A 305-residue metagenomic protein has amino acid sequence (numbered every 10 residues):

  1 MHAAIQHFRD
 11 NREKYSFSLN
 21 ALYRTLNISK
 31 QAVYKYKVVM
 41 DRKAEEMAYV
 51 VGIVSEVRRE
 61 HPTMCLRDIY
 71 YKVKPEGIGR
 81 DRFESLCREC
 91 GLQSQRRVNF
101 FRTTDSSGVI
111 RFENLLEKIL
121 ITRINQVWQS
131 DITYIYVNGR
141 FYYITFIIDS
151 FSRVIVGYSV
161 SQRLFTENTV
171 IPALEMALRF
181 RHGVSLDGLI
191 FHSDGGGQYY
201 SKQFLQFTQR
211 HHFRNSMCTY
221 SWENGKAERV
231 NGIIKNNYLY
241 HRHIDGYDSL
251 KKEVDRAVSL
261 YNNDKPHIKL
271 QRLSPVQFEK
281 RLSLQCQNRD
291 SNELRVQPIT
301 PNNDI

Functional and structural regions predicted by a protein language model:
M1-S16, V51-E60: Short, amphipathic alpha-helical "recognition" segments used to contact nucleic acids or chromatin
L22-Y23, V33, V54, I69 (+14 more regions): Mobile genetic element proteins and their domesticated derivatives, centered on retroelements and DNA transposons
Y23, K30-I124, S274-S283: Basic, flexible linker segments flanking DNA-binding modules in nucleic acid-interacting mobile-element proteins
G79-F146, I171-M176, F180-R181, L186-D187 (+1 more regions): Mobile-element integrase/transposase regions, centering on the N-terminal DNA-binding/Zn-coordinating module
R96-F101, V160, F191-G195, Q209-K226 (+1 more regions): RNase H-like polynucleotidyl transferase catalytic core
D149-S150, V160-F165: A short acidic/small-residue loop/turn micro-motif
V184-Y199, N224, Q271-P275: Acidic/histidine-rich, metal-coordinating catalytic segments
K202-L205, Q209-H211, I233-I305: C-terminal domain-tail junction helix/linker
